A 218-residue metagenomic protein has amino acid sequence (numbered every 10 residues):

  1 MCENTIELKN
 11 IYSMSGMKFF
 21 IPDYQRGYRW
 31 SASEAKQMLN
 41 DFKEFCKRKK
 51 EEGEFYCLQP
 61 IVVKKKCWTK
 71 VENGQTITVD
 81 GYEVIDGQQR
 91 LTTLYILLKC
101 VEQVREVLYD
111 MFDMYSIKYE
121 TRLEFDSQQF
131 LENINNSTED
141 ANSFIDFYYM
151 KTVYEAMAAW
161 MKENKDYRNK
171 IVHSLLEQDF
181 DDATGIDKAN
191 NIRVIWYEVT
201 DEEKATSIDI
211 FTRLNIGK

Functional and structural regions predicted by a protein language model:
M1-K218: Glycine- and hydrophobic-rich flexible loops that cap the catalytic core of alpha/beta enzyme folds
